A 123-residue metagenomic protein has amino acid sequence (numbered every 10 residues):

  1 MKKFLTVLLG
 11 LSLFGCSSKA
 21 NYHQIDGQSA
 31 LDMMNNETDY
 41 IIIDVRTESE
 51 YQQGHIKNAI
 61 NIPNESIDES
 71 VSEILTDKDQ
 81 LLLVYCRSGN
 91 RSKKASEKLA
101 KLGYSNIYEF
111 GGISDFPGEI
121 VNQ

Functional and structural regions predicted by a protein language model:
K2-F4, C16-M33, S49-Q80, R87-Q123: Rhodanese-like catalytic fold shared by cysteine-dependent sulfurtransferases and DSP/PTP-type phosphatases
T6-L13: Bacterial N-terminal signal peptides
A30, I41-R46: Short hydrophobic beta-strand that contains or immediately precedes a catalytic carboxylate
T38-Y40, D79-L81: A general structural motif
